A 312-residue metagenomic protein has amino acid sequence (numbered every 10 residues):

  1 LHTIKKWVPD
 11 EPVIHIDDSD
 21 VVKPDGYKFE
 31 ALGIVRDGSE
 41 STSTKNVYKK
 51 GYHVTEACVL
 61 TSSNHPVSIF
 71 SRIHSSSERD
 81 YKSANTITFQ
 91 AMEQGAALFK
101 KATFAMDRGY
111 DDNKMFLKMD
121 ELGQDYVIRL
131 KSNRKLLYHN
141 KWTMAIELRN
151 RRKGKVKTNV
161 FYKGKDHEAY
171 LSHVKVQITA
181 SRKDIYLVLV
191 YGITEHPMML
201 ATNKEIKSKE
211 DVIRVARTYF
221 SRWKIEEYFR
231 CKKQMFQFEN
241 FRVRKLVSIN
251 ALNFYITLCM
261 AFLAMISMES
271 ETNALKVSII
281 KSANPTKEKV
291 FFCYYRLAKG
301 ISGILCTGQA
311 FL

Functional and structural regions predicted by a protein language model:
L1, V8-P12, K23-Y27, L60-L312: Single, function-defining residue in the core of a domain
L1-S43, K49-G51: N-terminal extension/subdomain marker
K50-V54, K183-I185: Short, surface-exposed coil-to-beta transition loops
T55-V59: Short beta-strand scaffold segments in enzyme catalytic cores
